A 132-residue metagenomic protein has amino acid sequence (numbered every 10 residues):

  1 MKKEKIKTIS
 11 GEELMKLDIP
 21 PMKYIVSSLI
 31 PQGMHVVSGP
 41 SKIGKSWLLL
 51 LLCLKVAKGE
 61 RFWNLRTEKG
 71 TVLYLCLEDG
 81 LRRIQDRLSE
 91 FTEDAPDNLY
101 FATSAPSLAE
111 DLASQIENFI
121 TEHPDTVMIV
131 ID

Functional and structural regions predicted by a protein language model:
K2-I6, G11-E12, I19-P21, I25-V26 (+2 more regions): Conserved inter-motif catalytic segment of the P-loop NTP-binding fold
I25, P31-G33: Pre-Walker A (P-loop) beta-loop-beta motif of ABC nucleotide-binding domains
V37: Hydrophobic anchor at the beta1->P-loop junction of P-loop NTPases
P40: P-loop (Walker A) phosphate-binding loop of NTP-binding proteins
G44: Conserved glycine(s) of the Walker
L48, L52: Hydrophobic positions on the alpha1 helix immediately C-terminal to the Walker A/P-loop
A57: Gly/Ala-rich phosphate-binding loop of Rossmann-like dinucleotide-binding domains, activating on the conserved
